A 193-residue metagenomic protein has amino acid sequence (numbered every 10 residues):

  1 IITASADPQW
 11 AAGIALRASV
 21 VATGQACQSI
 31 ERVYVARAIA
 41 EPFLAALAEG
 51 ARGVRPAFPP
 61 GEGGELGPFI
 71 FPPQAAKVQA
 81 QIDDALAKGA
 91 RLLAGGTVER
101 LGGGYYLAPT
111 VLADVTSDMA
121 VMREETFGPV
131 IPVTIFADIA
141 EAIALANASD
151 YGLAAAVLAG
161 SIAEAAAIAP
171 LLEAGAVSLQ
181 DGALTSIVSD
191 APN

Functional and structural regions predicted by a protein language model:
I1, A6, E99, Y106-N193: Conserved C-terminal structural/oligomerization subdomain of aldehyde/semialdehyde dehydrogenase
I1-T116, L145, L179: ALDH superfamily catalytic-core signature
